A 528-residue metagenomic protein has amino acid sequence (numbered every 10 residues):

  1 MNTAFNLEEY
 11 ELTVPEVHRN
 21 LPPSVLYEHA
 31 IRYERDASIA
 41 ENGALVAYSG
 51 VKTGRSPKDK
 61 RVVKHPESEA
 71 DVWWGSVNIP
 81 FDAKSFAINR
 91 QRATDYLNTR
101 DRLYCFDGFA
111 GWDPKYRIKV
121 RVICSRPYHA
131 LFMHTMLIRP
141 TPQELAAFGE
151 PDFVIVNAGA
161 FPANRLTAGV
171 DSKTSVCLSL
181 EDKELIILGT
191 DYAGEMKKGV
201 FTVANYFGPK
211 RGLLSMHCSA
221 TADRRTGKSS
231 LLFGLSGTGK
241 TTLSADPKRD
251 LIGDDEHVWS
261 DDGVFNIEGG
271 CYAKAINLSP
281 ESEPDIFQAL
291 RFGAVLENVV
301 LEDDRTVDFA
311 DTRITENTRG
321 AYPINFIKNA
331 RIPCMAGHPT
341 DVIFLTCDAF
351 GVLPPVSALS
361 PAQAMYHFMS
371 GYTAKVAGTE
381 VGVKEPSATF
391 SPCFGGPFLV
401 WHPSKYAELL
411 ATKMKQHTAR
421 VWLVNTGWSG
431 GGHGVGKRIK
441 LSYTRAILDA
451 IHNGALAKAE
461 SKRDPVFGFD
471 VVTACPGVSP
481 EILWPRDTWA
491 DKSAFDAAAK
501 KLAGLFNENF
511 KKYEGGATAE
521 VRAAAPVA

Functional and structural regions predicted by a protein language model:
M1-A147: N-terminal accessory targeting/assembly segments
N2-A44, V51-K52, P209, H217-L235 (+4 more regions): Glycine-rich, often acidic-flanked micro-motifs that create phosphate/phosphodiester-binding or positioning elements
V63-E67, S172-L178, K384-E385: Active-site-adjacent bridging/hinge elements
S68-W74, S179-E184, S387-C393: Gly-rich Lys/Arg/Thr-decorated short loops/hinges at beta-loop-alpha junctions or inter-strand turns that position
S76-D82, I186-Y192, P397: Short histidine-centered catalytic/ligand-binding loop motif
P151-F153, N157-F207: Charged, amphipathic alpha-helical linker segments immediately N-terminal to NTP-binding catalytic cores
G239: Conserved glycine(s) of the Walker
I482, D487-A528: Generic C-terminus detector
